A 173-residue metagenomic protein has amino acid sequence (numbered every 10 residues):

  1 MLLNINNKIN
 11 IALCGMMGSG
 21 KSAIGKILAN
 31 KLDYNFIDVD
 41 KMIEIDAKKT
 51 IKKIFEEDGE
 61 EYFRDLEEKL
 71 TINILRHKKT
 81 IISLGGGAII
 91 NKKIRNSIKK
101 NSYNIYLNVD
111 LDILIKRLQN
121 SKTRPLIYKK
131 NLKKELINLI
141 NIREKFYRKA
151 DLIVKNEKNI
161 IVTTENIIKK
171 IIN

Functional and structural regions predicted by a protein language model:
M1-K8, I27, K31, N141-N173: NTP-dependent small-molecule kinase module
L13: Hydrophobic anchor at the beta1->P-loop junction of P-loop NTPases
M16: P-loop (Walker A) phosphate-binding loop of NTP-binding proteins
S19: ATP-binding Walker
S22: Walker A/P-loop
V39-K99, R124-P125, K133, I137 (+1 more regions): ATP-dependent small-molecule kinase phosphotransfer cores that center on conserved nucleotide phosphate-binding segments
G86-A88, D110-D112, N159: Short glycine-rich anion-binding loops that position phosphate/pyrophosphate groups of nucleotides and phosphorylated
N101-E144: A glycine- and Lys/Arg-enriched "phosphate-lid" helix/loop adjacent to the NTP-binding pocket of small-molecule kinases
